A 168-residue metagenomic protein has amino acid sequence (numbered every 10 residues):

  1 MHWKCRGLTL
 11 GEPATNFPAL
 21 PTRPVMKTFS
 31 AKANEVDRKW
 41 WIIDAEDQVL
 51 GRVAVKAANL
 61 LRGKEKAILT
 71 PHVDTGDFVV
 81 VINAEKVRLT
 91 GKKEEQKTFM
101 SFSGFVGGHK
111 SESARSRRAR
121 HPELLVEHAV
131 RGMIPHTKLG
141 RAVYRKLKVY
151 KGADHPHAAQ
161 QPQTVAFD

Functional and structural regions predicted by a protein language model:
R6-G7, N16: Basic Arg/Gly/Lys-rich low-complexity intrinsically disordered segments
L8-L10, L20: Leucine-biased recognition of intrinsically disordered, low-complexity hydrophobic segments
F17-H128, K138, K151, P156-D168: Ribosome large-subunit tunnel/peptidyl-transferase-proximal elements
R131: Acidic, metal-associated active-site segment
I134-Y150: C-terminal structural segments of small proteins and small subunits
